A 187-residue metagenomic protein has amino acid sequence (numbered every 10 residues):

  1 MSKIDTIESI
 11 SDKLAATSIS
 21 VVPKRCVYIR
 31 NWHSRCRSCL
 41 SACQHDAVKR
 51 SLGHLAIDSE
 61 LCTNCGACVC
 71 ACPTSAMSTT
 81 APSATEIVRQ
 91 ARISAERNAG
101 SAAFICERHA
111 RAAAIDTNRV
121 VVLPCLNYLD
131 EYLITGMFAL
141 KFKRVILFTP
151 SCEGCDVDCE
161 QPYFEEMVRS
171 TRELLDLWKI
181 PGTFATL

Functional and structural regions predicted by a protein language model:
M1-A42, D46, A99-A113, A185-L187: Ferredoxin-type iron-sulfur electron-transfer modules and their immediate structural context
A16, L52, P124: Short, flexible active-site loop motifs that bind/organize anionic cofactors or intermediates
T17-S18, A56, E60: Immediate flanking context of iron-sulfur cluster ligation sites
P23-R25, G53-H54, N118-V120: A short, structure-level motif marking secondary-structure boundaries and short turns
W32-D58, A67-T85: Iron-sulfur cluster-binding cysteine motifs and their immediate structural context in ferredoxin-like electron-transfer
S59-E60, V69-L187: Iron-sulfur-associated redox domains of electron-transfer enzymes in respiratory and anaerobic energy metabolism
